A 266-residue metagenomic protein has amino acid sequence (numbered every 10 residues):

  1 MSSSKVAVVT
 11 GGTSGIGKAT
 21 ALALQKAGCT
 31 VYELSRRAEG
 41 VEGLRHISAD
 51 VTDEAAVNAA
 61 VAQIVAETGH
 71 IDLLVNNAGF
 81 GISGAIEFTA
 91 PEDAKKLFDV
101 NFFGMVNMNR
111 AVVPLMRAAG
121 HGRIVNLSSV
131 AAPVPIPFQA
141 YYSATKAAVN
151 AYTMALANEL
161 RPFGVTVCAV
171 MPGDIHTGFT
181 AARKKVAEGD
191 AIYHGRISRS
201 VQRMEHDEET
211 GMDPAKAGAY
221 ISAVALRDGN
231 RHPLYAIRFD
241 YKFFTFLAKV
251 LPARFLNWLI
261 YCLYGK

Functional and structural regions predicted by a protein language model:
T13-S14: Conserved glycine-rich cofactor-binding loop
A27-E42: Conserved glycine-rich Rossmann-like NAD(P)H-binding loop of the short-chain dehydrogenase/reductase
A49-A59, P91: The beta1-alpha1 cofactor-binding region of Rossmann-like NAD(H)/NADP(H)-dependent oxidoreductases
A85-I86, D93-K95: Substrate-binding pocket helix/loop in short-chain dehydrogenase/reductase
N109, T145-A148: Active-site helix of classical SDR
S129: Residue(s) in the substrate-gating loop at a strand-loop-helix junction that position the organic substrate next
P162-R231: SDR active-site lid
